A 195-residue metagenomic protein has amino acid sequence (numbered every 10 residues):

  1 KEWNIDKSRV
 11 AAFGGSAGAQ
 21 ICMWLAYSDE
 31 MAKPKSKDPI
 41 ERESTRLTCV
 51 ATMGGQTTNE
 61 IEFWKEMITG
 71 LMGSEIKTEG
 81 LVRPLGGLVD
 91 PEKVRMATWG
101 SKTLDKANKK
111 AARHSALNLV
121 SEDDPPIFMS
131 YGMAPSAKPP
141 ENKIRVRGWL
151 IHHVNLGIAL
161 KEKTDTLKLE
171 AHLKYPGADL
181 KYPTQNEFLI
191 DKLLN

Functional and structural regions predicted by a protein language model:
K1-M72: Primarily recognizes the serine-hydrolase "nucleophile elbow" in alpha/beta-hydrolase and SGNH/GDSL folds
E2, W24, S28, M53 (+3 more regions): Structured segments of extracytoplasmic/periplasmic soluble domains in secreted or envelope-associated proteins
K7, K110-A112, P139: Alpha-helical cap/lid subdomain in secreted, periplasmic, or secretory-pathway luminal O-acyl-processing enzymes
A12-S28, N118-S136: Conserved long hydrophobic alpha-helices within structured protein cores
Q20, W24, R46, S115 (+3 more regions): Extracytoplasmic/secreted proteins, especially bacterial periplasmic and envelope-associated proteins
A26-M31, E62-S121, P125, W149-H152 (+1 more regions): Mobile cap/lid helix-loop segments that gate and shape the active-site cleft of serine hydrolases
E43-T48, S121-I127, L167-L169: Short, proline-enriched alpha-helix->beta-strand connector loops that line the catalytic pocket of alpha/beta-hydrolase
I127-A137, E141-N195: C-terminal catalytic histidine-bearing segment of alpha/beta-hydrolase fold enzymes
